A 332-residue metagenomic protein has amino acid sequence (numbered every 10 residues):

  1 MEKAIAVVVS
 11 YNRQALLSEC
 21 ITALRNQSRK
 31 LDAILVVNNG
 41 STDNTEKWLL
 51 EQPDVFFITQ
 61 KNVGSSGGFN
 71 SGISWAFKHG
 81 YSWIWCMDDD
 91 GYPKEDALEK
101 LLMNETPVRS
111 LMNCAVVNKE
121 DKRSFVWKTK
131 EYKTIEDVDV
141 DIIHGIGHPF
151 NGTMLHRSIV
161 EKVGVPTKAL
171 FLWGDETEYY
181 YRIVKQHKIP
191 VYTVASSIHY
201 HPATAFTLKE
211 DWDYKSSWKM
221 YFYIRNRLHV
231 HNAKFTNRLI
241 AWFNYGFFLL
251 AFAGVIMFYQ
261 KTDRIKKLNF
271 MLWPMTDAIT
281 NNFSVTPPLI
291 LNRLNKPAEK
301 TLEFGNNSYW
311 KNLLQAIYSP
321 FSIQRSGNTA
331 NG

Functional and structural regions predicted by a protein language model:
T22-L31: Short, acidic, metal-binding catalytic loop of nucleotide-sugar glycosyltransferases
A23, N38-K47, G91: A conserved acidic beta->alpha catalytic loop
L49-K78: Conserved donor nucleotide-binding strand/loop of the catalytic core
Y81-D90: Short beta-strand-to-loop acidic/aromatic patch adjacent to the donor-nucleotide binding site
D96-V126: Conserved donor NDP-sugar-binding/catalytic core segment of glycosyltransferases
E136-L155, W212-Y214: A recurrent flexible, glycine/aromatic-enriched loop bordering the glycosyltransferase active site that acts as
T153, I159-G164, A169-S196: A short, conserved alpha-helix in the catalytic core of glycosyltransferases
T236-G332: Non-catalytic, C-terminal membrane-associated alpha-helical segments of glycosyltransferases
